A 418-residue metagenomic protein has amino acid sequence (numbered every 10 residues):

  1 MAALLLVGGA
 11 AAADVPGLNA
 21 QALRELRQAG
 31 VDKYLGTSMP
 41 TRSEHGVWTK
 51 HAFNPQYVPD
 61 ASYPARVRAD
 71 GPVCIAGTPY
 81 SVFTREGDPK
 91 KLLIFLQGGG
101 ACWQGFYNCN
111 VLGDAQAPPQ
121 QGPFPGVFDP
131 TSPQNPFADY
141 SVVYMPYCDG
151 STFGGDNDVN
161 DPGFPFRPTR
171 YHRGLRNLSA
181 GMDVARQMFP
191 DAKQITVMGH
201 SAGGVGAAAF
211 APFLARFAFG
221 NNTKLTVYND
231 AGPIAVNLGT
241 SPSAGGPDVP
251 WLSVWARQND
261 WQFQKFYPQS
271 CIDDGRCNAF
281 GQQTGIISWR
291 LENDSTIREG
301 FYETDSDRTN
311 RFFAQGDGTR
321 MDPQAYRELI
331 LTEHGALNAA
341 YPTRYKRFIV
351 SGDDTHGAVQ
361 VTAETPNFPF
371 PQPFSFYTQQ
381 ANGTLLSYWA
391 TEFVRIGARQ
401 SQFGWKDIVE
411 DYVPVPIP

Functional and structural regions predicted by a protein language model:
M1-V7: Bacterial N-terminal signal peptides
G9-A11: Hydrophobic alpha-helical membrane-insertion segments, chiefly the h-region of N-terminal signal peptides
A13-P418: C-terminal His-loop and adjacent cap/lid subdomain of alpha/beta-hydrolase
